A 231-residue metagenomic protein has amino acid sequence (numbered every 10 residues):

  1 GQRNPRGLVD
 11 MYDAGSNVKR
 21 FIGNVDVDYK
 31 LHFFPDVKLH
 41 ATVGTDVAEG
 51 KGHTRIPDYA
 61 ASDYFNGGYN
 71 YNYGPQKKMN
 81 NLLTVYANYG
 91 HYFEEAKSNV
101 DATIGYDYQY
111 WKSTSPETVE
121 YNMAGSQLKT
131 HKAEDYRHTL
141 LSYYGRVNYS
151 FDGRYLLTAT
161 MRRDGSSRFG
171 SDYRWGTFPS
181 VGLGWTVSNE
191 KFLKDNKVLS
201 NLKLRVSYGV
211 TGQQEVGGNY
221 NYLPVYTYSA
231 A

Functional and structural regions predicted by a protein language model:
G1-R55, N66-A231: Extracellular/periplasmic, surface-exposed regions of secreted and cell-surface proteins
